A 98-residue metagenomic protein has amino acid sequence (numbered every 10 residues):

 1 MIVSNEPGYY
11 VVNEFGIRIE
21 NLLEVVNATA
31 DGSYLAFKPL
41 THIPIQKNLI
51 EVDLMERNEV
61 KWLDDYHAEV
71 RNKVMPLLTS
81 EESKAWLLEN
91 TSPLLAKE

Functional and structural regions predicted by a protein language model:
M1-E98: Charged, cofactor-coupling segments
